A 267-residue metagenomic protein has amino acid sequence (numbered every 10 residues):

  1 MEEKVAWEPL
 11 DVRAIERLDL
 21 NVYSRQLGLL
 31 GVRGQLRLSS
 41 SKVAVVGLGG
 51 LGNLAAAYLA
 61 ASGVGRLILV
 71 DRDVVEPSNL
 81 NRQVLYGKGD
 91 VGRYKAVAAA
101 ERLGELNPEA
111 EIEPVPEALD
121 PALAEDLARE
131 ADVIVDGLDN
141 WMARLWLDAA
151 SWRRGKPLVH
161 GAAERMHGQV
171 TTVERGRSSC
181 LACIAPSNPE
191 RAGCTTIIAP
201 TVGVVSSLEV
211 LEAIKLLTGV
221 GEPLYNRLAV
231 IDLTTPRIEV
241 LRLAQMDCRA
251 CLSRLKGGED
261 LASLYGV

Functional and structural regions predicted by a protein language model:
M1-A44, E259-V267: N-terminal charged helix/coil linker that caps or initiates catalytic domains
A6-D11, V64-N107: Glycine-rich phosphate-binding loop and adjoining beta1-alpha1-beta2 segment of Rossmann-like nucleotide-binding folds
Q35, A56-A57, D148: Generic hydrophobic/aromatic pocket-lining and core-packing "Φ" positions
R37, D126-L127: Structural alpha-helical scaffold elements that stabilize or flank donor/cofactor-binding regions in carbohydrate
V46-G47, V70: Conserved N-terminal Rossmann-fold NAD(P)-binding element of oxidoreductases
L51: Hydrophobic/small residue at the entry helix of a nucleotide-binding pocket
A55-A56, A99: Hydrophobic residues within alpha-helices that form the first helical element adjacent to the glycine-rich loop
I112-P114, L119-D120, L127-L208, E212-V220 (+1 more regions): E1/E1-like adenylate-forming module used to activate ubiquitin-like modifiers and sulfur-carrier proteins
